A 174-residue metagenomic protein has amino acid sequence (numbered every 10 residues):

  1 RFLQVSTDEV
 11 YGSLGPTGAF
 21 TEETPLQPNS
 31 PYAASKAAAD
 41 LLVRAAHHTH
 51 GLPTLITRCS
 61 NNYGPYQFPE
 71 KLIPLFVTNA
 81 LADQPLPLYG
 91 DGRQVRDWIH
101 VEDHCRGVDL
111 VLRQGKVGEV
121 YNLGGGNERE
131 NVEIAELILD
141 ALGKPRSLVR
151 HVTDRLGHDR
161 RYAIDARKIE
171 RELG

Functional and structural regions predicted by a protein language model:
R1-N62, E102: N-terminal Rossmann-like NAD(P)+-binding domain of SDR-like oxidoreductases, especially those catalyzing
T7-V10, N61-Q67, R93, R113 (+1 more regions): Active-site proximal helix/loop that lines the substrate pocket of Rossmann-like NAD(P)-dependent oxidoreductase domains
S13-G15, Y66, V132-I134: Short glycine-/acidic-enriched loop or helix-start segments at secondary-structure transitions that form or flank
P16, P65-P69, N127, H158: Residue-level signature of the cytosolic catalytic core of signaling kinases
K36, R58-N61, Y66, R96 (+2 more regions): Short, cationic motifs built from Arg/Lys/His that form the positively charged side of catalytic pockets
A38, L42, A46, F76 (+2 more regions): Hydrophobic alpha-helix immediately C-terminal to the catalytic Tyr-X-X-X-Lys motif of short-chain
T49-P53, P69-E70, Q114-G115: Short coil/turn segments at alpha/beta junctions that flank glycine-rich nucleotide-binding fingerprints
P74, A80-G174: C-terminal substrate-binding subdomain of Rossmann-fold SDR/epimerase-dehydratase oxidoreductases
